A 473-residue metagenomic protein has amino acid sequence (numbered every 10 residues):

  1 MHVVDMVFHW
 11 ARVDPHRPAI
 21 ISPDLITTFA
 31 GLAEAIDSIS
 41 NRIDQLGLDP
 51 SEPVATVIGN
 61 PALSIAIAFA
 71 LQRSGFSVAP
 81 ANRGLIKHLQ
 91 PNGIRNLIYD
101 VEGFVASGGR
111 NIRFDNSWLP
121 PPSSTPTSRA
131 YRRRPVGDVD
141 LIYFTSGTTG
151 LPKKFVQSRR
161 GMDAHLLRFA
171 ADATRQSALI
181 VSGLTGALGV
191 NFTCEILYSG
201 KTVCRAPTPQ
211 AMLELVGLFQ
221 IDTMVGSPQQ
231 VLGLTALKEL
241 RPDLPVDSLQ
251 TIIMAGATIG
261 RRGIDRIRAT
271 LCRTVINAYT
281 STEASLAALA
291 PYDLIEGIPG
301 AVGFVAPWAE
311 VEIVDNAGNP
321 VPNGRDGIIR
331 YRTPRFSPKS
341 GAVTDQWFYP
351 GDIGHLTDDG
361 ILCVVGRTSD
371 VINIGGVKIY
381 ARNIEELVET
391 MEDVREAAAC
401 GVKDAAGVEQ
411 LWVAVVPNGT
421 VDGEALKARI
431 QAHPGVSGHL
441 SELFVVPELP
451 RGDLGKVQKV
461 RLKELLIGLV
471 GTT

Functional and structural regions predicted by a protein language model:
M1, N116-V139, P152, L166: Flexible, low-complexity linker/hinge segments
F8, H16-G47, A55-P61: Conserved AMP-binding/adenylate-forming core of the ANL superfamily
T28-A30, R132, D140-L167: Conserved AMP-binding A3 loop
D163-S177, T185-T223, L237: Conserved AMP-binding/adenylation subdomain of ANL enzymes
D222-T223, E239-G297: Gly/Ser/Thr-rich phosphate-binding loop
M224, G351-G438, E448, G455 (+1 more regions): AMP-binding/adenylate-forming catalytic core of the ANL superfamily
I298, E312-Y331, D358-D359, G419-G423 (+1 more regions): Conserved beta-loop-beta connector loops within the AMP-binding
F304-W308, N319-F348, I361, V377-I379: Conserved ATP/PPi-binding loop(s) of AMP-dependent carboxylate-activating enzymes
